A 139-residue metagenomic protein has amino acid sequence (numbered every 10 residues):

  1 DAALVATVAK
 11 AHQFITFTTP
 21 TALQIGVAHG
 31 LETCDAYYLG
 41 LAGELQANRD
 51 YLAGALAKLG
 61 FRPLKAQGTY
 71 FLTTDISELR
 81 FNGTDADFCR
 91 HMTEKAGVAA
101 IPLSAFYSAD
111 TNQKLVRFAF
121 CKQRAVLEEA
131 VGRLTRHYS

Functional and structural regions predicted by a protein language model:
D1-S139: PLP-dependent class I/II
